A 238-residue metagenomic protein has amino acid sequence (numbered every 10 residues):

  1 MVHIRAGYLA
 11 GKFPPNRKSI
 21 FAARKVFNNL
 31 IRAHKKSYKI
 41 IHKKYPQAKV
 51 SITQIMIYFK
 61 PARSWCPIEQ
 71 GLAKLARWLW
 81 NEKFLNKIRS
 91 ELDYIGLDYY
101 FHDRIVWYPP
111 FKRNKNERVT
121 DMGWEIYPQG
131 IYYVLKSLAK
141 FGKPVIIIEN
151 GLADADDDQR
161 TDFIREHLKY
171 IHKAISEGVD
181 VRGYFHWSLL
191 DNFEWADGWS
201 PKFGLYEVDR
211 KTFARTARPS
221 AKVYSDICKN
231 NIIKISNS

Functional and structural regions predicted by a protein language model:
M1-S238: Non-catalytic scaffold segments within catalytic domains of secreted glycoside hydrolases
